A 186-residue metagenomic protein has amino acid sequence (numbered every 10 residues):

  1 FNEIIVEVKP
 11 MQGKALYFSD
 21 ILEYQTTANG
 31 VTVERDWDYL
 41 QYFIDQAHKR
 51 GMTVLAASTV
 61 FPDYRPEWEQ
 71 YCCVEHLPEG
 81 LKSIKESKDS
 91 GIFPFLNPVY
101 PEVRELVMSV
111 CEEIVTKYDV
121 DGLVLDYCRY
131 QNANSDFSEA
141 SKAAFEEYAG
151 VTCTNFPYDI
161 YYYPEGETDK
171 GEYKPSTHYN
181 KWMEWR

Functional and structural regions predicted by a protein language model:
N2-R35: Aromatic-lined carbohydrate-binding/catalytic grooves of carbohydrate-active enzymes
N2-V6, V54-A56, L123-D126: Hydrophobic faces of well-ordered beta-strands that scaffold small-molecule active sites in alpha/beta enzyme cores
P10-K14, V60-Y64, R129-N132: Solvent-exposed loop/turn segments at secondary-structure junctions within structured extracellular/periplasmic domains
V31-D38, N97-E105, N180, E184: Soluble non-cytosolic domains of exported or imported proteins
L40-D45, C111-V115: Generic structural signal for well-ordered alpha-helices, preferentially at hydrophobic/aromatic core positions
Q41-L55: Surface-exposed amphipathic alpha-helices with a cationic face
L55-Y118, I160, G171-T177: Active-site-adjacent "subsite" loops/lids of carbohydrate-active enzymes
S109-V110, K117, G122-L123, Q131 (+1 more regions): Active-site neighborhood of glycoside hydrolase catalytic domains
